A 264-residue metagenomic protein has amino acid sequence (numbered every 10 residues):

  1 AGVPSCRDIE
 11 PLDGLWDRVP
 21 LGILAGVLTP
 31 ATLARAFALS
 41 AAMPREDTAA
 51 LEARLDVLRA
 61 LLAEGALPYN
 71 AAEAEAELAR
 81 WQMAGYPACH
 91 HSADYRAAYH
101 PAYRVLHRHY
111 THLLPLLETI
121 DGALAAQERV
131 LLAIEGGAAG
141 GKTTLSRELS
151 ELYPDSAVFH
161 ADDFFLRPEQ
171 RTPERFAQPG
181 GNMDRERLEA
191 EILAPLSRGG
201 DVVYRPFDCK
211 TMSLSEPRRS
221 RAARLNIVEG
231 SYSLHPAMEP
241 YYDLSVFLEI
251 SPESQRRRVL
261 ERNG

Functional and structural regions predicted by a protein language model:
A1-Y95: Long, basic/Gly/Ser/Thr-rich N-terminal segments that mediate initial subcellular attachment or targeting
A98-L124: N-terminal pre-Walker A segment at the start of P-loop NTPase domains
L131-A133: Short hydrophobic/aromatic beta-strand immediately N-terminal to the Walker A/P-loop
G137: P-loop (Walker A) phosphate-binding loop of NTP-binding proteins
K142: Conserved lysine of the Walker
S156-H160, L166-R219, L225: Conserved nucleotide-sensing/catalytic segment adjacent to the nucleotide-binding pocket in NTP-handling enzymes
S213-R262: ATP-dependent NMP and nucleoside kinases share a basic, alpha-helical "lid"
